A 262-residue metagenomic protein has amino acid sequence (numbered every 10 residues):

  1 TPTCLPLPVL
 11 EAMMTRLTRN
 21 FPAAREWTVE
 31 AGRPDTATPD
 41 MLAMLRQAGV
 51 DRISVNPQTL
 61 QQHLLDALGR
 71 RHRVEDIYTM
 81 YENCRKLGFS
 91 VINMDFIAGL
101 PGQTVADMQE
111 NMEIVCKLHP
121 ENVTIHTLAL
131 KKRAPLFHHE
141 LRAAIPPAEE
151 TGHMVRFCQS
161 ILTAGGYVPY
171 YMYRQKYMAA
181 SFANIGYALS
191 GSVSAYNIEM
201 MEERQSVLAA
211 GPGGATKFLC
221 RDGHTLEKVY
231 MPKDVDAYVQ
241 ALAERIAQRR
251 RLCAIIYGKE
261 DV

Functional and structural regions predicted by a protein language model:
T1-C158: Conserved non-cysteine loop/helix-boundary elements of the Radical SAM core domain that shape
M14, V74, T163-G166, V193 (+1 more regions): Short linear sequence motifs
M44-R52, C84, Y171-A183, R221-T225 (+1 more regions): A broadly tuned preference for mixed-charge, low-complexity surface segments
L64, V105, A134, S181 (+2 more regions): Generic domain-boundary/flexible-linker signal
G99, Y177, G213-T216: Short, glycine-/Ser/Thr-/acidic-enriched flexible segments
R133-A210: A C-terminal junction/extension of Radical SAM enzymes
G186-V262: Radical SAM enzyme core and accessory elements
